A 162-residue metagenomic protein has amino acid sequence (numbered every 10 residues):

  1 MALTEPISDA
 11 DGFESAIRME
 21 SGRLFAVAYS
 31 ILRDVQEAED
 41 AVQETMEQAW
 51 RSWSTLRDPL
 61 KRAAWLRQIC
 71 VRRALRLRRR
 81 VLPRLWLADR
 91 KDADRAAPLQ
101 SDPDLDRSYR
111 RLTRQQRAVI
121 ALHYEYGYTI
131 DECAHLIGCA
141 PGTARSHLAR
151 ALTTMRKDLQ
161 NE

Functional and structural regions predicted by a protein language model:
M1-I7, G12-F13, H135-L136, L152-E162: C-terminal edge and immediately downstream basic/flexible tail or linker adjoining helix-turn-helix-like DNA-binding
A2-A26, E39, R117: A short, charge-rich alpha-helical start-of-domain segment used by transcription regulators
A2-T4, S8-D11, S15, V81-R110: Acidic, proline/glycine-rich intrinsically disordered inter-domain spacer in sigma factors
A16-V35, W50-S52, Y109: Amphipathic, Lys/Arg- and hydrophobic-enriched alpha-helical face
A26, D40-E47, R51, L60-R72: Structural recognition of an alpha-helix C-terminal capping motif at a helix-to-coil junction
S54-R57, Q68-D89, P98-S101, R150: Arg/Lys-rich amphipathic alpha helix in sigma70-family domain 2
R110, R114, Y126-T143, T153-K157: Helix-turn-helix DNA-binding module
V119-H123: A short pre-motif secondary-structure segment
